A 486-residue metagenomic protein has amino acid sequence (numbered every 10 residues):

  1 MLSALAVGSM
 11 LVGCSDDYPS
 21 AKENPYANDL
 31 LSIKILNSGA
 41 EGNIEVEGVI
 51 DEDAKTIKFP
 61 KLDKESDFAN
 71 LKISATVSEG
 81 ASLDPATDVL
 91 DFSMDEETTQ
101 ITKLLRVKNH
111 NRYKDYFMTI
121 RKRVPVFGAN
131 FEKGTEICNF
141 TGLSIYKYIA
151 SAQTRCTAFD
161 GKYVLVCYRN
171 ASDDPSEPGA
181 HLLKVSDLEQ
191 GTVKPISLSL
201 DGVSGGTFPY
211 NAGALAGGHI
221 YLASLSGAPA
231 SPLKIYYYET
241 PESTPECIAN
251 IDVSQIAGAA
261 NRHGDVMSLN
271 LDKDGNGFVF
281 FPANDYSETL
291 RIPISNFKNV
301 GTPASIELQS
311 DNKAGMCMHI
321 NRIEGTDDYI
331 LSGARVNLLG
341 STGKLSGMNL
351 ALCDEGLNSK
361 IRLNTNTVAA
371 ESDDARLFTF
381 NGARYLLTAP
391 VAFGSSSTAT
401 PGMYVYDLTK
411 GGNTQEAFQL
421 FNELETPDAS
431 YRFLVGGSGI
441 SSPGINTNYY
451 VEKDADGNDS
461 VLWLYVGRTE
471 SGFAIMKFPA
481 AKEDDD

Functional and structural regions predicted by a protein language model:
S9-G13: C-terminal motif of bacterial Sec signal peptides marking the signal peptidase cleavage site
S15-Y146, L200-G202, E483-D486: Beta-rich interaction/scaffold domains
P125-G128, V185-G227: Blade-loop segments of beta-propeller domains
F140-P175: Beta-strand-rich domains and repeat architectures in extracellular enzymes and scaffolds, especially beta-propellers
S144-C156, D201-G218, N250-D272, E307-D327 (+2 more regions): Repeated scaffold domains used in trafficking and secretory/extracellular systems, primarily beta-propellers
N170-S176, S226-S231, N284-E288, R335-S341 (+3 more regions): Short glycine/acidic-enriched loop and turn motifs that connect beta-strands
T367-V435: Loop/turn-rich, solvent-exposed surfaces of beta-rich toroidal or solenoidal domains
V435-D486: Blade-level signature of beta-propeller repeat domains, shared across WD40, Kelch, NHL, RCC1 and BNR/Asp-box propellers
